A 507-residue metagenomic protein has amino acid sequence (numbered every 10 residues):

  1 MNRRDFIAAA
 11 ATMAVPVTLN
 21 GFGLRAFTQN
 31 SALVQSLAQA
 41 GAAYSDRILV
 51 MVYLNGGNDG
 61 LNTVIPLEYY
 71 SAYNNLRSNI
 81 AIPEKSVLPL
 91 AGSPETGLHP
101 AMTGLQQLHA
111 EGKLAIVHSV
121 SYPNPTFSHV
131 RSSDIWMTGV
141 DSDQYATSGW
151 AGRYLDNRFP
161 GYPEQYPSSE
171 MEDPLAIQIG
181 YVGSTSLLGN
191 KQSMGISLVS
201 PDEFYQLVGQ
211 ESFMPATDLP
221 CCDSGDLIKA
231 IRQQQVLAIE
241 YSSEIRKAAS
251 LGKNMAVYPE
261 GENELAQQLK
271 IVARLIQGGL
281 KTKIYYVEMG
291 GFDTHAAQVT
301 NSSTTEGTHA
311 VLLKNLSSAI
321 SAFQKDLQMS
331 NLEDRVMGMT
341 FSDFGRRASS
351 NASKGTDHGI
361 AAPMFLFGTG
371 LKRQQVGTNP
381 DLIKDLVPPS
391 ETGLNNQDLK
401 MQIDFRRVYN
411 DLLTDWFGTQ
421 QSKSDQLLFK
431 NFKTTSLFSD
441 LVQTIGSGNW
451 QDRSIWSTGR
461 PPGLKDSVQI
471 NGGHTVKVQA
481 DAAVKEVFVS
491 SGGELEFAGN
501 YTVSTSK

Functional and structural regions predicted by a protein language model:
M1-S318, A322-S330, S349, P363 (+3 more regions): Feature for exported/extracytoplasmic and membrane-associated proteins, marking the mature portion
T294, R346, V476: Active-site micro-motifs of SAM-dependent methyltransferase domains
E333: Conserved H-loop
V336-G345: Acidic/histidine-rich, metal-coordinating catalytic segments
N351-G355: Histidine/acidic-residue-rich catalytic or RNA/ligand-binding cores of hydrolases and nuclease-related proteins
D357, L366: Active-site substrate-binding loop specific to GH73 endo-beta-N-acetylglucosaminidase modules in bacterial autolysins
I360: Glycine-rich and small/hydrophobic secondary-structure elements
L441-K507: Extracellular beta-sheet-rich ligand-binding/adhesion modules
